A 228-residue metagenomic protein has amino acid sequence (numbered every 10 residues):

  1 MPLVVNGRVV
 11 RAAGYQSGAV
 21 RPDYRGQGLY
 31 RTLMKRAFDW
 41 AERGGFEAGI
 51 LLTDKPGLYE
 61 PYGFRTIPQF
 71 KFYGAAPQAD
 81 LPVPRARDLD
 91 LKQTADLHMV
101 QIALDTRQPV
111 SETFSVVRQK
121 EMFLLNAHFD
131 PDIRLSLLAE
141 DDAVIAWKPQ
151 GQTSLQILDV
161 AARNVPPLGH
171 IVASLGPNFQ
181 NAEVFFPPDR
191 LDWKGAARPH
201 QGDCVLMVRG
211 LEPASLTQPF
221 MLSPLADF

Functional and structural regions predicted by a protein language model:
M1-Q27, P131-P167: Conserved donor-binding loop and adjoining core beta-sheet/short helix segment in diverse acyl/aminoacyl transferases
Q16-G18, K55-P56, T66, F70-F72: Core nucleotidyl-transferase/polymerase catalytic module
S17, A48, N181-E183: Residues at the N-termini of beta-strands
V20, G26-A41, L51, N164-G176: Conserved acetyl-CoA-binding loop-helix of GNAT-fold acetyltransferases
E42, R65-Q156, V165: Amide-forming acyltransferase catalytic core, primarily the GNAT-like/NAT-type and related acyltransferase folds
F46, I133, P177-N181: Short, high-confidence coil segments that cap the C-terminus of an alpha-helix and link into the following beta-strand
E47-E60, F185-D192: Conserved beta-strand-loop-alpha-helix junction that forms the acyl-donor binding cleft
R65-P82, K148-G151, L158-V165, A173-F228: Active-site/acyl-donor-binding loops of N-acyltransferases
